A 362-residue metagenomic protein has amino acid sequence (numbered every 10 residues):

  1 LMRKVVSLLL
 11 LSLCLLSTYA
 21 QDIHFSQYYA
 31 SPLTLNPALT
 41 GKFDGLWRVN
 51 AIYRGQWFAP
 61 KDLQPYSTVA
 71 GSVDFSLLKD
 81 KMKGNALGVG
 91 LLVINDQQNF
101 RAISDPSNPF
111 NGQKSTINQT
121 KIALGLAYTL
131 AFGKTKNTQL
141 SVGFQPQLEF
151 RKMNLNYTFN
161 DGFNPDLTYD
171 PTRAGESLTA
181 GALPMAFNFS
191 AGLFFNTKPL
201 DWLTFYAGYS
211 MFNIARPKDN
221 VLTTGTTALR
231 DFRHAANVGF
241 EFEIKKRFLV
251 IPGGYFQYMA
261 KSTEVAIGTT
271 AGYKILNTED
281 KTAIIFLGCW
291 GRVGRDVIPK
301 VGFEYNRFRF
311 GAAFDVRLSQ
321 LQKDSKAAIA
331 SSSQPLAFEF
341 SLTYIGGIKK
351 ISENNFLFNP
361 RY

Functional and structural regions predicted by a protein language model:
L1-M2, T34: Generic N-terminal leader/processing signal
R3-L9: Sec-dependent signal peptide recognition, specifically the positively charged N-region followed immediately by
S12-L13: Repetitive helical segments and hydrophobic/amphipathic motifs
L16-A20: Sec/Tat signal peptide C-region and signal peptidase I cleavage site
Q21-Y362: Subset of outer-membrane beta-barrel
